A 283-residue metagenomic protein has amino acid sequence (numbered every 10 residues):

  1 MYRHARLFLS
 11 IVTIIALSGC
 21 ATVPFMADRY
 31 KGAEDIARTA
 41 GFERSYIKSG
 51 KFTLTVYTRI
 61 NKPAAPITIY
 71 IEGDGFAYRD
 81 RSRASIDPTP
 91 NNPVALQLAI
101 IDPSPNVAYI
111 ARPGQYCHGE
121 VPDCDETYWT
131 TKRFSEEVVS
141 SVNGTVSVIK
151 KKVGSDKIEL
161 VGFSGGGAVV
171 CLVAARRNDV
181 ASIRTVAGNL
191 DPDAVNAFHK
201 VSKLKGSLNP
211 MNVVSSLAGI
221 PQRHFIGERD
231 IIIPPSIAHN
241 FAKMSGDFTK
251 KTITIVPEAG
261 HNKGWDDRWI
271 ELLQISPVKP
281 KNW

Functional and structural regions predicted by a protein language model:
S18-G19: C-terminal motif of bacterial Sec signal peptides marking the signal peptidase cleavage site
K31-N61: N-terminal cap/lid segment of alpha/beta-hydrolase-fold proteins
T53, I60-A111, Q115-H118: Short, surface-exposed "cap/lid" segments of acyl-processing enzymes
D123-K152: Alpha/beta-hydrolase active-site loop
V161-G166, V170: Gly/Ala-rich beta-loop-alpha elbow adjacent to hydrolase catalytic centers
G188-N189, D193-F248, T252-P257: The feature captures the conserved acid-bearing segment of alpha/beta-hydrolase catalytic domains
M244-W283: C-terminal catalytic histidine-bearing segment of alpha/beta-hydrolase fold enzymes
